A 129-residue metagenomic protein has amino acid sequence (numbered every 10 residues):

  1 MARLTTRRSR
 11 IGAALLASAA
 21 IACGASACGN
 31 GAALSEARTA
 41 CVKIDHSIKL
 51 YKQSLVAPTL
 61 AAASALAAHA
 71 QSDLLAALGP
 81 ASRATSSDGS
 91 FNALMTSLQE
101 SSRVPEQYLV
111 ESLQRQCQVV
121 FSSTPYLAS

Functional and structural regions predicted by a protein language model:
A2-L15: Bacterial N-terminal signal peptides that target proteins for export
L15-A22: Hydrophobic helical h-region of N-terminal Sec-dependent signal peptides in bacterial secretory/periplasmic proteins
I21, A33-L34, V110: Residue-level signal for mature regions of secreted extracellular proteins and peptides
G24-A27: C-terminal motif of bacterial Sec signal peptides marking the signal peptidase cleavage site
G29-G31: Bacterial signal peptide processing site
E36-P58: Post-signal peptide N-terminal segment of mature Sec-exported envelope proteins
K49-L50, A68-S129: Extracytosolic low-complexity repeat regions of secreted or lipid-anchored proteins
V56-A67: Amphipathic alpha-helical segments
